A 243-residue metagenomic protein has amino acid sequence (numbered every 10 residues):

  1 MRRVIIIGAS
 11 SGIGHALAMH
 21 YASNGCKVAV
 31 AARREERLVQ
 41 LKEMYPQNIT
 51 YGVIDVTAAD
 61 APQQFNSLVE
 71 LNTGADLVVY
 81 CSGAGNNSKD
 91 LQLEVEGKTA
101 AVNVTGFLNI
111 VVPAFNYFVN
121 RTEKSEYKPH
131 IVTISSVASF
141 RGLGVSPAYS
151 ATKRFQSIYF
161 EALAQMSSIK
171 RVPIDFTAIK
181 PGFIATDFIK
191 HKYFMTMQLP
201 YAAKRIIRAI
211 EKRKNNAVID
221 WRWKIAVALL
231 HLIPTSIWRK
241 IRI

Functional and structural regions predicted by a protein language model:
S10-S11: Conserved glycine-rich cofactor-binding loop
Y45-D60: Rossmann-fold cofactor-recognition segment
V79-N87: Conserved NAD(P)H cofactor-binding loop of Rossmann-fold oxidoreductase domains
S88-A101: Short alpha-helical oligomerization interface
V111, T152: Active-site helix of classical SDR
S136: Residue(s) in the substrate-gating loop at a strand-loop-helix junction that position the organic substrate next
A178, H191-A228: C-terminal helical subdomain
